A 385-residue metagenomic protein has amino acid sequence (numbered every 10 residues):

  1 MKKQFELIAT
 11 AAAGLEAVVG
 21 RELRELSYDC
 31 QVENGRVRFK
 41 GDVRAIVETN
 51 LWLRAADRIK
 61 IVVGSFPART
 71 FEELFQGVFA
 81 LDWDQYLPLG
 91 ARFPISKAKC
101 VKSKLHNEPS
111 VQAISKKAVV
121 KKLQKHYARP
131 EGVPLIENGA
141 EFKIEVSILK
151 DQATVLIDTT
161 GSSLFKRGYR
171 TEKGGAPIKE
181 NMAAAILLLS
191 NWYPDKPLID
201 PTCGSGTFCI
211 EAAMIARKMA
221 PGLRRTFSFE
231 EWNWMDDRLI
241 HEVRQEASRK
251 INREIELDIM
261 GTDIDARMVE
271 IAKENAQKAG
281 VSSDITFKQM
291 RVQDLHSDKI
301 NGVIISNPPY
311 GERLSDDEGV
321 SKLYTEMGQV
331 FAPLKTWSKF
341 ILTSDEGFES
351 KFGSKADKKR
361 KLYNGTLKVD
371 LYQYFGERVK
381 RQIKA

Functional and structural regions predicted by a protein language model:
K2-F142: Non-catalytic nucleic-acid substrate-recognition regions in nucleic-acid-modifying enzymes
R44-L51, S162-F165, K380: Short, charged/polar, Gly/Pro-enriched secondary-structure boundary elements
C100-S103, S162-S163, P309-R313: A short, flexible beta-alpha/helix-coil linker loop
I144-T160, Y372: C-terminal edge-of-domain segments
V155-L189: SAM-dependent Rossmann-like transferase core, predominantly class I methyltransferases with a strong bias toward
I178-H296, E312-R313, D317-G319: Conserved S-adenosyl-L-methionine
M290-A385: C-terminal catalytic and target-recognition region of SAM-dependent MTase-like enzymes, primarily methyltransferases
